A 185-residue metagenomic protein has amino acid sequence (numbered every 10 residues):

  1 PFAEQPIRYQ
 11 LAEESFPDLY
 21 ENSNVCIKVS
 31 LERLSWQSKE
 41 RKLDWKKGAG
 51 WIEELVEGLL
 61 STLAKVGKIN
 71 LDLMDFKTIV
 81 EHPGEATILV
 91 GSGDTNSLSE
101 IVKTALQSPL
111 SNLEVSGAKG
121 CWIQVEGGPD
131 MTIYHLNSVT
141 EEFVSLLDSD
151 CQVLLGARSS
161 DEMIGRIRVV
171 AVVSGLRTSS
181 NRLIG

Functional and structural regions predicted by a protein language model:
P1-G185: Tubulin/FtsZ superfamily GTPase core signature
